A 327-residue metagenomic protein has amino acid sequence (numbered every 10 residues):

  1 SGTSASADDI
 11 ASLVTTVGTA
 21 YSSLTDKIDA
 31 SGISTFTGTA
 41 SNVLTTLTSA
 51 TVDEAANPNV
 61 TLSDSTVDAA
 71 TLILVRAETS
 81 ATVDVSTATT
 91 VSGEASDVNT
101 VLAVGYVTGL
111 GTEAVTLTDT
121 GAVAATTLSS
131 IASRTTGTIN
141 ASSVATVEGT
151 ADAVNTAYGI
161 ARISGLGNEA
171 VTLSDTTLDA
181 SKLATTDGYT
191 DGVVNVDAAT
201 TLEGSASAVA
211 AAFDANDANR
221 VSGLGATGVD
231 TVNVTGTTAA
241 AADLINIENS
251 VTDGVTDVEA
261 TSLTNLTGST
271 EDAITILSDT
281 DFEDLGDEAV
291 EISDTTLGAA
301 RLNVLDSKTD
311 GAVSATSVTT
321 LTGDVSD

Functional and structural regions predicted by a protein language model:
S1-D327: General marker for long, soluble alpha-helical cores
